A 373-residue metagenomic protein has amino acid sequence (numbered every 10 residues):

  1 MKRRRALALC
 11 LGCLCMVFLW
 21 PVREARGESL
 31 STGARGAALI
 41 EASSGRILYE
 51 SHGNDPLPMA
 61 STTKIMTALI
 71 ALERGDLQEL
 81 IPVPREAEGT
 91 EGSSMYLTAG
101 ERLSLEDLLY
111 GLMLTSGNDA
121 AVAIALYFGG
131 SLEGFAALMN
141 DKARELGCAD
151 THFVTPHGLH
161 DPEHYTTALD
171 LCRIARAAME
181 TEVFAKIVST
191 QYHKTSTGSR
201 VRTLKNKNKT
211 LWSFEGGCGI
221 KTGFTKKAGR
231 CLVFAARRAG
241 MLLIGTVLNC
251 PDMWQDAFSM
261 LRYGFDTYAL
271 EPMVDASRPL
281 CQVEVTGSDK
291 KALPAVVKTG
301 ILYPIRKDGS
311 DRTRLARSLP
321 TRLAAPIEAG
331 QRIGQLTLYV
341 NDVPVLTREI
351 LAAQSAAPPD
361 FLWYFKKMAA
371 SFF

Functional and structural regions predicted by a protein language model:
M1-K2: N-terminal secretory signal peptides that target proteins for export/translocation
R5-E24: Sec-dependent N-terminal signal peptides of Gram-positive bacterial secreted proteins and lipoproteins
P21-E182, K186, K194: Active-site-adjacent loops and short helices of periplasmic peptidoglycan-processing enzymes
C148-A149, H160-Y165, L169-D170, A175-F373: Domain-terminus/edge residues, biased toward the C-terminal soluble/receptor-binding domains of extracytoplasmic
